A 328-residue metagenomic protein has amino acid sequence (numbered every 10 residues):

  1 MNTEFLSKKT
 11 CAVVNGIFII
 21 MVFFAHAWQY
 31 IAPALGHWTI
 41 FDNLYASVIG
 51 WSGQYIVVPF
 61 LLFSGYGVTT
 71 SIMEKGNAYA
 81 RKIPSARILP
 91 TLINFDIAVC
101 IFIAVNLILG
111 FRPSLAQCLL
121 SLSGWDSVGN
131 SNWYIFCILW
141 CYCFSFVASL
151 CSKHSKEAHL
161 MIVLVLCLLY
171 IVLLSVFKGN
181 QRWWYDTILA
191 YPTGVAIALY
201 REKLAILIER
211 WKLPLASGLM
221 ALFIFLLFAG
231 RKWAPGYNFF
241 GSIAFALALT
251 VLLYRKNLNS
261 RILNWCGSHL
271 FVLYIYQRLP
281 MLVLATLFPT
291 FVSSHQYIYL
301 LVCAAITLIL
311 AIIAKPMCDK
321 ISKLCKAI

Functional and structural regions predicted by a protein language model:
M1-L168, N257, H269, T290-I328: Membrane-cytosol interface segments of multi-pass membrane proteins, especially ER/Golgi lipid-handling enzymes
H26, Y274-Q277: Histidine-centered divalent metal-coordination motifs
L169-V272, L279-L287, F291-C303: Alpha-helical transmembrane segments and terminal signal-anchor/GPI-anchor hydrophobic tails, characterized by long
